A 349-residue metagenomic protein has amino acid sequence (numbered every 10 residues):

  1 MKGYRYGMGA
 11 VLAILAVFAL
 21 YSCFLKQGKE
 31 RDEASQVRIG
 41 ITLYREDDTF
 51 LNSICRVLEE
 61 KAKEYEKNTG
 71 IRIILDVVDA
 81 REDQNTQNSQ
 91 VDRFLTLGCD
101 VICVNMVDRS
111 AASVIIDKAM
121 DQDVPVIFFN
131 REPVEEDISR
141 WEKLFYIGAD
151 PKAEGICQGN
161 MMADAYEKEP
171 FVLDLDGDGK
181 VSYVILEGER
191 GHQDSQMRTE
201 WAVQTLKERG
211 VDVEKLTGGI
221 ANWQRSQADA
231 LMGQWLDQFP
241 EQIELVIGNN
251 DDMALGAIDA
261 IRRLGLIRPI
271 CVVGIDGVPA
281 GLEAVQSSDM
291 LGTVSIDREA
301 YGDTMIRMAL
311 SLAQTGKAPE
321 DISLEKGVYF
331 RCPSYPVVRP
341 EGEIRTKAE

Functional and structural regions predicted by a protein language model:
M1-R38, D117-Q122, A348: Short, low-complexity disordered leader/linker segments with a strong preference for bacterial N-terminal type II
Y21-F24, S35, G179-R190, R298-E349: Hinge/cleft segment of the Venus flytrap/periplasmic-binding protein
R38-K61, Y65, D76-N88, L97-C99 (+3 more regions): Extracytoplasmic "Venus flytrap"
F50-E66, E154-Q158, Q193-D212, Q227 (+3 more regions): Short, solvent-exposed amphipathic alpha-helices that sit in or adjacent to ligand/effector-binding or catalytic
E64-A80, I185, K207-R225: Short beta-strand elements in bilobed, periplasmic/extracellular small-molecule ligand-binding domains
D92, V104-D121, V126, A202 (+1 more regions): Hydrophobic alpha-helical
I115-A153, V172-G179, V278-Q286, M290-L291: Flexible loop/hinge segments that line or gate small-molecule binding clefts
Y146-D178, A228, V278-G281, D297-G316: Hydrophobic alpha-helical segments within soluble ligand-binding/sensing domains
